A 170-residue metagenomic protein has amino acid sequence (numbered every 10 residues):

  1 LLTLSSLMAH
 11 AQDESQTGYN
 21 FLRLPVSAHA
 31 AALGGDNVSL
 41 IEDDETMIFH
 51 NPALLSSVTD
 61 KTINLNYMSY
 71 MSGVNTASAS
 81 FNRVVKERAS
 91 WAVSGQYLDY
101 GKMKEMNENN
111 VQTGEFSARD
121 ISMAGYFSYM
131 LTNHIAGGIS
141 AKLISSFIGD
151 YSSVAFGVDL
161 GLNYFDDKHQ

Functional and structural regions predicted by a protein language model:
L1-S6: Bacterial N-terminal signal peptides
L7-A11: Sec/Tat signal peptide C-region and signal peptidase I cleavage site
Q12-Q170: Subset of outer-membrane beta-barrel
